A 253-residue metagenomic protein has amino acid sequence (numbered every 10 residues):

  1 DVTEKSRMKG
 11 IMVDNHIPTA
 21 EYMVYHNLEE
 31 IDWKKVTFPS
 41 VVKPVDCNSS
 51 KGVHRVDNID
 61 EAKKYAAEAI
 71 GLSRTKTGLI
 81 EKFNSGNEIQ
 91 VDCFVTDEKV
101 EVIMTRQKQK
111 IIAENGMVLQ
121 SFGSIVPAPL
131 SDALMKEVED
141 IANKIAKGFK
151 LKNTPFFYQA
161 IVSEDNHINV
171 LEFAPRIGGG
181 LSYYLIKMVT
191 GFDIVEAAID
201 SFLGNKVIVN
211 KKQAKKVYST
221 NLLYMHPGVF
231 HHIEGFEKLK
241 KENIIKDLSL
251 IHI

Functional and structural regions predicted by a protein language model:
V2, V56-I59, L185-F192: Short, conserved loop/turn and helix-capping segments at secondary-structure boundaries that abut family-defining
T3-L79, N84-G86, T96-E98, A128-K144: Active-site nucleotide/adenylate-binding loops and adjacent lid/helix of ATP-dependent enzymes
I31, A197-I251: Peripheral (often C-terminal) accessory segments that flank ATP-dependent C-N-forming ligase machineries
D57-N58, C93, L223-H226: Short beta-strand-to-loop capping motifs
T77-G78, K144-F149, K206-K211: Short helix-to-loop capping/linker segments positioned immediately adjacent to catalytic or ligand/cofactor-binding
K82-I89, C93-L151, P155, V162 (+1 more regions): ATP-dependent carboxylate/phosphate-activation module, predominantly the ATP-grasp catalytic core and closely related
H167-I168: Conserved protein kinase catalytic/activation segment
